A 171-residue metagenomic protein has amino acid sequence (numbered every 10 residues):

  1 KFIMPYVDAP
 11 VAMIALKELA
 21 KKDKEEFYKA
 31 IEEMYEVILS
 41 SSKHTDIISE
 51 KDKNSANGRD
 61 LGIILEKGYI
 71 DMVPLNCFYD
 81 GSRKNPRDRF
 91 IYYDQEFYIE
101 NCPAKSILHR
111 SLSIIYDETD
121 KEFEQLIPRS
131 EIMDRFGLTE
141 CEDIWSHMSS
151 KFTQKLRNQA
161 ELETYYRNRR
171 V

Functional and structural regions predicted by a protein language model:
K1-S55: Conserved structural core of kinase catalytic domains
A9, A30-I31, I38, E50 (+5 more regions): Generic signature of intrinsically disordered, low-complexity segments enriched in small/polar residues
A12-A20, K67-R83, R87-I91, S146-T153 (+1 more regions): Short, Lys/Arg-enriched charge-dense amphipathic segments
D23, E36-L39, K43, G62 (+2 more regions): Glycine-centered secondary-structure boundary/capping sites
E25-M34, P86-D88, F97-N101, A160-R170: Hydrophobic transmembrane alpha-helix bundles
K51-L126, E131: Catalytic activation segment of kinase domains across protein kinase-like and atypical kinase folds
C102-V171: Helical subdomain adjoining the active site within ATP-dependent kinase catalytic cores
